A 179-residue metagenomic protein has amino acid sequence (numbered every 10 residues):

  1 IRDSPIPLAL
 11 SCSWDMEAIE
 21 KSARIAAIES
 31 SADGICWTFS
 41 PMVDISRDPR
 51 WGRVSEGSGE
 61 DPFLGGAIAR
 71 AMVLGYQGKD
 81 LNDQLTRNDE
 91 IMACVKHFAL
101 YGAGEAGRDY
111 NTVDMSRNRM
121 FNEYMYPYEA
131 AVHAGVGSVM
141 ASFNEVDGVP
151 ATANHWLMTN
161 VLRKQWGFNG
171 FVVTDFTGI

Functional and structural regions predicted by a protein language model:
R2-I179: Glycoside hydrolase catalytic-domain context in secreted enzymes
